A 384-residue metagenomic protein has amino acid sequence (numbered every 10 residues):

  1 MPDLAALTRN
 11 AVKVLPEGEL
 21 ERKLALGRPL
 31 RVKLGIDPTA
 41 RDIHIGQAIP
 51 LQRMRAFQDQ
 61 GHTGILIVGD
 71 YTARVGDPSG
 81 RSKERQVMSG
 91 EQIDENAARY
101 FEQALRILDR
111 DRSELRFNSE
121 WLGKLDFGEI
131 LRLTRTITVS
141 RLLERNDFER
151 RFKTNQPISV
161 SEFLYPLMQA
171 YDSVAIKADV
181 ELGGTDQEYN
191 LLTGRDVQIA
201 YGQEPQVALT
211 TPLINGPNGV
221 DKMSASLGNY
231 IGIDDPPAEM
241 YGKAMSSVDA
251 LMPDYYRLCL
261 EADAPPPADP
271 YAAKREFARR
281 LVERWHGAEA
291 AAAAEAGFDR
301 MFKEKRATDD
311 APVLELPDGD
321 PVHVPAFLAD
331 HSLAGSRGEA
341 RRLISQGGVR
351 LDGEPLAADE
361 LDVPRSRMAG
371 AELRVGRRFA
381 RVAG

Functional and structural regions predicted by a protein language model:
M1-L26: N- or domain-start disorder-to-order transition segments that initiate the globular core
A11, V87-T210, P217-G219: Divalent-metal (Mg2+/Mn2+/Ca2+)-assisted nucleotide/phosphate chemistry catalytic cores
E17-P78, L182-E188, G194: N-terminal catalytic cores of NTP/NDP-binding nucleotidyl/phosphoryl-transfer enzymes
G27-G35, G64, Y165-A175, A273: Short, hydrophobic/aliphatic alpha-helical segments
A40-R41, A73-V75, G123-L125, N215-N218 (+1 more regions): Flexible loop/turn segments at secondary-structure boundaries
P50-F57, L167, N190-Q198, Y255 (+2 more regions): Buried hydrophobic packing segments
Q58-L108: Well-ordered mid-protein domain cores that form the structural environment of catalytic cofactors
V197-G384: Conserved nucleotide- and phosphate/pyrophosphate-binding catalytic cores in adenylate/nucleotidyl-handling enzymes
